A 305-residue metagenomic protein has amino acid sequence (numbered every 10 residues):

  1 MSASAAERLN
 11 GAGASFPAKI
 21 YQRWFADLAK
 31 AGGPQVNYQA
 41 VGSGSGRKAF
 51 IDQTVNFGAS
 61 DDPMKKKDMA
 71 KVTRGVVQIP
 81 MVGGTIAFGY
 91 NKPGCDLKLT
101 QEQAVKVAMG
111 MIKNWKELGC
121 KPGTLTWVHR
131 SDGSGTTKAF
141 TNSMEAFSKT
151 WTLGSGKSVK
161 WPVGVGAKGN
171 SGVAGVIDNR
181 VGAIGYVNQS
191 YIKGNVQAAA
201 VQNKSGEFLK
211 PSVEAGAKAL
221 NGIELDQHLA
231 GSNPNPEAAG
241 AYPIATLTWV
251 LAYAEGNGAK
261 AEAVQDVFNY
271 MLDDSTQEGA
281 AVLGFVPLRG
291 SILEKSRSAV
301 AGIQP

Functional and structural regions predicted by a protein language model:
A5-P305: Flexible loop/hinge segments at secondary-structure junctions
